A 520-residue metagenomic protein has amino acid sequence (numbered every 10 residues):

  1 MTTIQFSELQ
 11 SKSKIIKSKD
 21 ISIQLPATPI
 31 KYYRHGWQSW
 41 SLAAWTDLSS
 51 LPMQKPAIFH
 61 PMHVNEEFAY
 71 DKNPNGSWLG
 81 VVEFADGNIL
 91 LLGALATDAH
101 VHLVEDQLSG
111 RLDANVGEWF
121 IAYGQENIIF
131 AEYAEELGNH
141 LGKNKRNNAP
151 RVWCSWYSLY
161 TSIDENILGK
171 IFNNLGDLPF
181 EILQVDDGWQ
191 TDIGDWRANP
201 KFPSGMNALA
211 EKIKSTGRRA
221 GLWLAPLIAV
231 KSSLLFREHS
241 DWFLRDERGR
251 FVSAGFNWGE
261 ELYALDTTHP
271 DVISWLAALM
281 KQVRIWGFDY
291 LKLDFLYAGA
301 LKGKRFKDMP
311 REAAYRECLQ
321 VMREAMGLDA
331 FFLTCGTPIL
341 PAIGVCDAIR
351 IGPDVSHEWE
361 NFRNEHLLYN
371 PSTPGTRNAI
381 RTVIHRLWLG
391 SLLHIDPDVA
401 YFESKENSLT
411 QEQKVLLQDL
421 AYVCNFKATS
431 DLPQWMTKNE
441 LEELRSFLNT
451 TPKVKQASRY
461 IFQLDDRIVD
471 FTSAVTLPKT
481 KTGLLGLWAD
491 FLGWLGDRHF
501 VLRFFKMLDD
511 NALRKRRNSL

Functional and structural regions predicted by a protein language model:
T3-I4, S13-D246, G259, A264 (+1 more regions): Conserved structural scaffold segments of CAZyme catalytic domains across common CAZy folds
Y32-Y33, Y70, Y123, Y133 (+9 more regions): Sequence-level detector for tyrosine residue identity
I58, A69, P179-V399, E406-N407 (+1 more regions): Aromatic- and carboxylate-enriched substrate-binding clefts and catalytic-loop regions of carbohydrate-active enzymes
N75, D106-F120, R311, R316-L520: Active-site-proximal substrate-binding groove within the catalytic cores of carbohydrate-active enzymes
Y160-I163, T268-D271, Q411-K414, M436: Catalytic cores of large soluble enzymes that bind and process phosphate-bearing ligands
